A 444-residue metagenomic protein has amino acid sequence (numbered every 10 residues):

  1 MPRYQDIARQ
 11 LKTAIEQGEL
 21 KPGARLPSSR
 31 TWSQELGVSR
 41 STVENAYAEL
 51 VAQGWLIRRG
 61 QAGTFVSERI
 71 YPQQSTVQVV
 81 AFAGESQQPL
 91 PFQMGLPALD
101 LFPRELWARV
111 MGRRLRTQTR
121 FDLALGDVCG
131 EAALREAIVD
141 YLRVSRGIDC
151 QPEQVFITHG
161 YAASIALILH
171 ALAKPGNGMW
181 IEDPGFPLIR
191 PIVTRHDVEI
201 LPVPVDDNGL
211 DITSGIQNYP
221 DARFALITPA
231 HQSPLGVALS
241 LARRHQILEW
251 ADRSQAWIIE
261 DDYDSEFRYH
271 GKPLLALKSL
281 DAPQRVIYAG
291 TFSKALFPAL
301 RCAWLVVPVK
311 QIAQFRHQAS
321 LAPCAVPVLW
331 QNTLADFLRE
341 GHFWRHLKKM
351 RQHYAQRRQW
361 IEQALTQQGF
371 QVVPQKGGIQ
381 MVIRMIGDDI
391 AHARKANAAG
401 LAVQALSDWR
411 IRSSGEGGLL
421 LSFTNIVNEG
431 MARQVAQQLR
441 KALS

Functional and structural regions predicted by a protein language model:
M1-R114, Q118-L123, D127, L134-E136 (+11 more regions): N-terminal basic, amphipathic alpha-helical segments
Q61, S279-Q314: Active-site PLP attachment segment
F92, T158, V203, A289 (+1 more regions): Hydrophobic residues at beta-strand termini and immediately following loops that shape nucleotide-binding pockets
P97, P229-S233, K294, I426: Short glycine-rich anion-binding loops that position phosphate/pyrophosphate groups of nucleotides and phosphorylated
F121-Q255, S265-F267, K272-Q284, Y354 (+1 more regions): Conserved core of the PLP fold type I
Q284, V403-Q404: Flexible, Gly/Pro-enriched loop and linker segments at secondary-structure and domain junctions
